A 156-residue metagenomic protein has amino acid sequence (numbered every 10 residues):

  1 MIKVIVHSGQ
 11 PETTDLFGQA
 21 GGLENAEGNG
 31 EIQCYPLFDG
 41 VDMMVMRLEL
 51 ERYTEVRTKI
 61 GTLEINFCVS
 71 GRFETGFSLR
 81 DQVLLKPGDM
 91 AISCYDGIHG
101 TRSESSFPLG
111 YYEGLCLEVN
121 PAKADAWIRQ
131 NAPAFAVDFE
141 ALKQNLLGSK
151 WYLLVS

Functional and structural regions predicted by a protein language model:
M1-A20: Short Lys/Arg-enriched alpha/beta "domain-start" segment
P11, Y35, Q144-N145: A short, terminal or domain-edge coil/loop segment
T14-G114: N-terminal functional module of multi-domain proteins
G76, V83-S156: Alpha-helical bundle regulatory/interaction domains
